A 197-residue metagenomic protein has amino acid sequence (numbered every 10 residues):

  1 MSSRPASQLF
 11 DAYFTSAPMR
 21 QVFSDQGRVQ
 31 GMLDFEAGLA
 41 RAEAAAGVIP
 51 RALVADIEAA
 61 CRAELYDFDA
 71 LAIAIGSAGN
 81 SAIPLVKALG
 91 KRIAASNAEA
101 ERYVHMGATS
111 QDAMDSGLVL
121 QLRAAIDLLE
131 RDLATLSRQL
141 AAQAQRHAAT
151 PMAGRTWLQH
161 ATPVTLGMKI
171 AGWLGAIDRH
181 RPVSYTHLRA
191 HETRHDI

Functional and structural regions predicted by a protein language model:
M1-R189: A helix-coil-helix interface module used to build multimeric assemblies and to scaffold catalytic/cofactor sites
H187-I197: Single conserved hydrophobic/aromatic residue that forms the stacking wall/gate of nucleotide- or nucleobase-binding
